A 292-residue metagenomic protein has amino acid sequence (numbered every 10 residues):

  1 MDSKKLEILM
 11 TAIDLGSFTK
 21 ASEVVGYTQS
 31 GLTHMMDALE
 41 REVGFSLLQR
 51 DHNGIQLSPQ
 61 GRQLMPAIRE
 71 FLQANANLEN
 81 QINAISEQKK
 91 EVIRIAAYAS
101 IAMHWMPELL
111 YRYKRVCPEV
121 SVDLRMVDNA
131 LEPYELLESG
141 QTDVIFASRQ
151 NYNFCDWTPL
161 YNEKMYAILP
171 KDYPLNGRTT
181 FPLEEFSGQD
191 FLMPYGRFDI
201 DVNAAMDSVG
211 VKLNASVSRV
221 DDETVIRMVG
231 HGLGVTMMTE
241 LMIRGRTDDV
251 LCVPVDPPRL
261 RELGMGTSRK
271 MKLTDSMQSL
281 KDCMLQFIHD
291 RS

Functional and structural regions predicted by a protein language model:
T11-T28: Short helix-boundary/capping micro-motifs
F18, E40-P59: A short LG(V/I)-centered, amphipathic sequence patch enriched for acidic residue(s) preceding the LG motif
E87, F154-F191: Flexible hinge/capping segments at coil-to-helix
K90-Y152, R219: Central regulatory/effector-binding core of bacterial HTH transcription factors
R112, A130-M165, L169, G230-L233 (+1 more regions): Short beta-strand-centered segments that line the small-molecule binding cleft or hinge of alpha/beta clamshell
A130-P133, E138-Q141, R197-L251: Hydrophobic hinge/microswitch elements
Q189-G210, L273-K281, R291: Secondary-structure junction motif
L251-S292: A late-sequence structural motif
